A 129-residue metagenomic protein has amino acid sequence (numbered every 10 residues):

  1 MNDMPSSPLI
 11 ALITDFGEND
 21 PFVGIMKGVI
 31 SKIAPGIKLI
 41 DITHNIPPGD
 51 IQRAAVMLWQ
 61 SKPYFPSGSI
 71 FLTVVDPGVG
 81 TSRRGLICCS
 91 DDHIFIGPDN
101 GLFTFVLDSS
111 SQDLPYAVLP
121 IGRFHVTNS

Functional and structural regions predicted by a protein language model:
M1-N2: Short, Lys/Arg-enriched N-terminal segments with co-localized hydrophobic residues within the first ~10-30 amino acids
P5-A11: Extreme N-terminal starter segment of soluble prokaryotic enzymes
L9, P21, I33-L39, N45 (+3 more regions): Active-site histidine-anchored catalytic micro-motif
T14, T43: Small/polar loops that bind or transfer phosphate-bearing groups
D15, D76: Divalent metal-coordination and catalytic microenvironments
F16-P21, I25-I33: Phosphate-binding glycine-rich loops and their immediate beta-loop-alpha structural context
S61-Y64: N-terminal catalytic or cofactor-binding beta/alpha core of small enzyme domains
